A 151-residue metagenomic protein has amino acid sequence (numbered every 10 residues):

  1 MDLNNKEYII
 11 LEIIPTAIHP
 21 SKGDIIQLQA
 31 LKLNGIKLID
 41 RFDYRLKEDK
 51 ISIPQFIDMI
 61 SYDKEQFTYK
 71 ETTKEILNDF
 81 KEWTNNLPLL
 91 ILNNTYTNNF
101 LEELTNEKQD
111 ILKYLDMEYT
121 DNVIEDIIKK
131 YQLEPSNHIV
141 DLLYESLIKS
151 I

Functional and structural regions predicted by a protein language model:
M1-D2, E134: Intrinsic disorder/low-complexity signature
D2-T105: Conserved non-catalytic scaffold segment of RNase H-like nuclease domains
N5, Y119-D121, K149-I151: Phosphate/pyrophosphate-recognition segments in soluble nucleotide-handling domains
L46-E48, M117-Y119, L133: Active-site donor-binding loop signature of nucleotide-sugar glycosyltransferases
K50, E75, Y119-T120, L143-E145: Short secondary-structure boundary/hinge segments and terminal tails
K64-Y69, Q109, Q132-V140: Short, surface-exposed acidic
N85-T95, N99-E102, E125-I151: Acidic, Mg2+-coordinating catalytic module of metal-dependent nucleases/exonucleases that use a two-metal-ion mechanism
D110-K130: Short alpha-helix plus adjacent loop in nuclease-associated cores
